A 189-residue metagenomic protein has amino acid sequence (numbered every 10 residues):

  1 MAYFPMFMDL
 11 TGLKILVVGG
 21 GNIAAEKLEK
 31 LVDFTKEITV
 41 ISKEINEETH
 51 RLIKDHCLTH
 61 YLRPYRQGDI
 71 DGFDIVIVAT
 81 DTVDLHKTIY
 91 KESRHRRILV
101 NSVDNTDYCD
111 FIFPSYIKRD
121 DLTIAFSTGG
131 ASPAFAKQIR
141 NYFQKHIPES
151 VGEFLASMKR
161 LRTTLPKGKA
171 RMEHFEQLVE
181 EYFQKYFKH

Functional and structural regions predicted by a protein language model:
M1-I53: Hydrophobic, well-ordered beta-alpha structural blocks that scaffold small-molecule cofactor pockets
G12, D71-F73, R119: Alpha-helix C-terminal capping/helix-to-coil transition sites in glycosyltransferase folds
N22-I23, D84, G130: Residue-level detector of alpha-helix initiation sites
I38, H60, L99-V100: Hydrophobic beta-strand scaffold residues
S42, H60-P64, D104: Short loop/edge segments at beta-strand edges and connector loops that shape dinucleotide/nucleotide cofactor-binding
R51-D71: Glycine-rich, highly charged phosphate/nucleotide-binding loops
I75-T80, H86-F113: ADP-ribose/adenylate-binding Rossmann-like module
G130-H189: An accessory alpha-helical subdomain
